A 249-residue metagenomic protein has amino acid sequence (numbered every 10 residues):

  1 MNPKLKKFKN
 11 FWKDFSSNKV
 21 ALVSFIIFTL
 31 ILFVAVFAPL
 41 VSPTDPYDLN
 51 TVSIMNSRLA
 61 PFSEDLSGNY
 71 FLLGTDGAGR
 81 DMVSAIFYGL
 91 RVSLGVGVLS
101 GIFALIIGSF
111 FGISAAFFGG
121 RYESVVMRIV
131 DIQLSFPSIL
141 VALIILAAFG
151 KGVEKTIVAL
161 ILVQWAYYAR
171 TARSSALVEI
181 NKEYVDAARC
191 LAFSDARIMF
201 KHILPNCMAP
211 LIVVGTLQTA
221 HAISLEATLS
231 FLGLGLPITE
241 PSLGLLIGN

Functional and structural regions predicted by a protein language model:
M1-S109, I113, G120, S135 (+3 more regions): Gly/Trp-centered helix-boundary motif
A78-N249: Alpha-helical transmembrane segments of integral membrane proteins, especially multi-pass inner/plasma-membrane
